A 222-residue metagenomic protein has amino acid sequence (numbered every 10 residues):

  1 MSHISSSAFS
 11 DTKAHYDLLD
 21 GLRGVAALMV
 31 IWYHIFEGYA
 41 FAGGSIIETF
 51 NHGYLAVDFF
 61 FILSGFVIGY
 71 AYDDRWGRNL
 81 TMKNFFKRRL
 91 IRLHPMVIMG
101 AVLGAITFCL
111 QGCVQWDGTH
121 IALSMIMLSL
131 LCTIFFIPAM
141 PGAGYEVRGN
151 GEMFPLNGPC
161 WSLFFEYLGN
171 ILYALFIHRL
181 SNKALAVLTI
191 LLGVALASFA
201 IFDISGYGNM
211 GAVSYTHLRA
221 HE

Functional and structural regions predicted by a protein language model:
M1-H15: Short, Lys/Arg-rich, polar N-terminal cytosolic tail immediately upstream of the first transmembrane signal-anchor
S2-S5, A56-I91, M96-G118: Juxtamembrane transmembrane-helix termini
H3, L93-Y167, A195-I201: Membrane-interface helix-loop-helix regions
A14-D74, H94-A101: Functionally critical transmembrane alpha-helices in membrane proteins and complexes, commonly lining
W32-I35, L192-F202: Aromatic-anchored segments of alpha-helical transmembrane domains
Y167-V194: Solvent-exposed interhelical
F202-G211: Membrane-interface helix caps and helix-loop-helix hairpins in membrane proteins
T216-E222: Conserved small/polar residues in nucleotide/adenosyl-binding loops
